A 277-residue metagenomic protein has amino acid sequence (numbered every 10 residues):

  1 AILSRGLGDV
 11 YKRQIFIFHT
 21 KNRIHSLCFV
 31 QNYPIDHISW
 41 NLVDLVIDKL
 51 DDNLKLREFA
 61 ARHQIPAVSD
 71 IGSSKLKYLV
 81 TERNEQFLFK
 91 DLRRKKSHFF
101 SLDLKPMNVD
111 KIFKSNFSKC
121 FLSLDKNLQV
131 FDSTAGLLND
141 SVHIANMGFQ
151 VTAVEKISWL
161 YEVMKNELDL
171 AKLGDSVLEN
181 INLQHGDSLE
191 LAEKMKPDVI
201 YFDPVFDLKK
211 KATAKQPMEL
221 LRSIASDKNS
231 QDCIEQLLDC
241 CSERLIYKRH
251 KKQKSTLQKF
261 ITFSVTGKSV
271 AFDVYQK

Functional and structural regions predicted by a protein language model:
A1-Q14: Single conserved hydrophobic/aromatic residue that forms the stacking wall/gate of nucleotide- or nucleobase-binding
N32-L128: S-adenosyl-L-methionine
S133: Conserved beta-strand/loop positions that form the S-adenosyl-L-methionine
L137-G148: Conserved SAM-binding loop of SAM-dependent methyltransferases across substrates and taxa, primarily the Class I
V151-E155: Conserved SAM-binding motif I beta-strand of class I
I157-K194: S-adenosyl-L-methionine
V205-C233: Mobile active-site "lid"/loop adjacent to the S-adenosyl-L-methionine
Q231-Q276: Conserved Class I SAM-dependent methyltransferase catalytic core
